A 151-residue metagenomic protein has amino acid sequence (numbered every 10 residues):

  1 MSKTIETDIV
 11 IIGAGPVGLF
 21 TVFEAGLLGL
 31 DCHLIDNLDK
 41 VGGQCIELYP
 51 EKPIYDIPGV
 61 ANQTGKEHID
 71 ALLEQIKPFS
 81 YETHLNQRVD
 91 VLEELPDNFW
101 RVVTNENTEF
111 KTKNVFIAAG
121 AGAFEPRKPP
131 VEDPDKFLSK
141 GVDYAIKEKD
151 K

Functional and structural regions predicted by a protein language model:
M1-I12, L28, T83-K151: FAD-binding core/adjacent interface of flavoenzyme oxidoreductases
V10-I12, G26-L48: Glycine-rich FAD pyrophosphate-binding loop
G13-V17: Glycine-rich Rossmann-fold phosphate-binding loop(s) that bind the pyrophosphate of adenine dinucleotide cofactors
K40, K52, Q63-E67, E132 (+1 more regions): Residues at secondary-structure transition points
V41, I54-I57, H68, I117-G122 (+1 more regions): Long, contiguous hydrophobic alpha-helical segments, chiefly transmembrane helices and signal peptides
I46-E109: N-terminal Rossmann-like dinucleotide/flavin-binding domain of flavoprotein oxidoreductases that bind FAD/FMN
